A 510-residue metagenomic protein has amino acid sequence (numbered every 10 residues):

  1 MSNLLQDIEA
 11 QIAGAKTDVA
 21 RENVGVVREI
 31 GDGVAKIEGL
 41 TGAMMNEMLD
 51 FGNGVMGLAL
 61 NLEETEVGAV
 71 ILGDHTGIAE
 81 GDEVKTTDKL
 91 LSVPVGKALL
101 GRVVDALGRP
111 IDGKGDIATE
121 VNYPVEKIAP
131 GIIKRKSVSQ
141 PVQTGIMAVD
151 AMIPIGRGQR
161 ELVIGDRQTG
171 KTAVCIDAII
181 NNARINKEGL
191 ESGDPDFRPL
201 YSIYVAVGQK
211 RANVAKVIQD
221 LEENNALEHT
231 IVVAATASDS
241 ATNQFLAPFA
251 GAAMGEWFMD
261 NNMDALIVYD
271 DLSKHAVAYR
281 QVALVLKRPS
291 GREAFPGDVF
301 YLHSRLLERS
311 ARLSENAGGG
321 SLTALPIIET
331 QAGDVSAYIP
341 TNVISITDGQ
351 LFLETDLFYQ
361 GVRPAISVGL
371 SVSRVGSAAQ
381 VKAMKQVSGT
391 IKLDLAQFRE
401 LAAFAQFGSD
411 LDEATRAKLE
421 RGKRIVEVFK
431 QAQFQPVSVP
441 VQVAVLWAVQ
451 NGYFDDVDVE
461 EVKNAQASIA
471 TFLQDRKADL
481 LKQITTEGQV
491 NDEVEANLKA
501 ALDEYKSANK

Functional and structural regions predicted by a protein language model:
M1-A13, T17-A20, E29-V142: Acidic-enriched and Gly/Ser
A13-R21, L91-V95, R109-D116, I133-S139 (+5 more regions): Active-site phosphate-binding and catalytic loops of NTP-dependent enzymes
D74, K274, L284-K510: Conserved catalytic/coupling modules of large nucleotide/cofactor-utilizing molecular machines
D82-V84, L91, V95-A98, I111-R160 (+4 more regions): P-loop NTPase nucleotide-binding/switch module
V103, T172-A173, K216: Phosphate-binding Walker
Q168-N181, P195-Y201, V207, A212 (+2 more regions): Conserved P-loop NTPase nucleotide-binding/switch module
K216-E228: Conserved helix-turn-beta segment of the N-terminal RecA-like "Helicase ATP-binding" lobe in SF1/SF2 helicases
